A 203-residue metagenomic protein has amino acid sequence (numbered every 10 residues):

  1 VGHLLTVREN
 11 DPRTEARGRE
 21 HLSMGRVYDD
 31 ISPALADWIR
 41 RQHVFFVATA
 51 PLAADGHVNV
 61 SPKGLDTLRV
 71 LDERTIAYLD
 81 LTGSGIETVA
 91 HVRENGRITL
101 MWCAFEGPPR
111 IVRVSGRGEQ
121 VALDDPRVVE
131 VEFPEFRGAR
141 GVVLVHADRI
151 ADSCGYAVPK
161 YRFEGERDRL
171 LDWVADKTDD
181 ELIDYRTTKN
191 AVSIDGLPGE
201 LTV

Functional and structural regions predicted by a protein language model:
G2-V203: Binding-site signature for planar aromatic cofactors or substrates
